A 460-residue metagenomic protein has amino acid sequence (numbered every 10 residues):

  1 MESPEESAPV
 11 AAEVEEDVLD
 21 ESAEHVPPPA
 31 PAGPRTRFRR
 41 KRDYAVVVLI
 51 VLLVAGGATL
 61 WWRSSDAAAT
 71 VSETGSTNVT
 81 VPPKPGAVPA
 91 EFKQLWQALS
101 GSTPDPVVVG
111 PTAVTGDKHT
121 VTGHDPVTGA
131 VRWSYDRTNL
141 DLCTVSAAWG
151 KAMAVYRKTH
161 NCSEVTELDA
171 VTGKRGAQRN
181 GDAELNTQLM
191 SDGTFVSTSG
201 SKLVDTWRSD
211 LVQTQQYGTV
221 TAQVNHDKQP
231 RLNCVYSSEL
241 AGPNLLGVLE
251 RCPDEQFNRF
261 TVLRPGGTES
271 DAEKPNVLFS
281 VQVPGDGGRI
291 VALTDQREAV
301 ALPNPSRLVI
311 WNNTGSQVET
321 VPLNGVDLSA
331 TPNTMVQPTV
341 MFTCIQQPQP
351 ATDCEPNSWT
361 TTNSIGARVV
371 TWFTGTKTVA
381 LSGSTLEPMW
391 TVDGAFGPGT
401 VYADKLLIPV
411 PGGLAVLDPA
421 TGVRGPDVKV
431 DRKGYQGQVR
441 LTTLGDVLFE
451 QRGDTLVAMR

Functional and structural regions predicted by a protein language model:
M1-R42, V51: Terminal targeting segments of Actinobacterial cell-envelope proteins
E2, F38-D43, L60-T112, H119-T120 (+8 more regions): Aromatic (tryptophan-biased) beta-strands that constitute blades/sheets of beta-rich domains
D17-V26, G173-V220: A charged, solvent-exposed segment within the mature domains of Sec-exported extracytoplasmic proteins
D43-E73, S100-G116, L142-V165, N186-L203 (+6 more regions): Repeat-blade elements of multi-bladed beta-propeller folds
T122-G123, T166, D205, T261 (+4 more regions): WD40 beta-propeller blade core
T194-G285: Solenoidal tandem-repeat scaffolds enriched in leucines and small polar residues
D210-V212, P265-S270, W311-D327, T385 (+2 more regions): Short loop/turn segments immediately following beta-strands, especially the blade-tip and inter-blade linker loops
T371-T374, V379, M389-W390: Long, repeat-rich segments with strong aromatic
